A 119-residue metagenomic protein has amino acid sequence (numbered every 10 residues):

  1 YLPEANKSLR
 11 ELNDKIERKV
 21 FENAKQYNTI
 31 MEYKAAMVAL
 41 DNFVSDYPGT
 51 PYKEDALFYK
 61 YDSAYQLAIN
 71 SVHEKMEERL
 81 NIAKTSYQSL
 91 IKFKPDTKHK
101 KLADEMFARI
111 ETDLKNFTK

Functional and structural regions predicted by a protein language model:
Y1-K119: Acidic, polar-rich low-complexity tracts and alpha-helical solenoid repeat scaffolds
